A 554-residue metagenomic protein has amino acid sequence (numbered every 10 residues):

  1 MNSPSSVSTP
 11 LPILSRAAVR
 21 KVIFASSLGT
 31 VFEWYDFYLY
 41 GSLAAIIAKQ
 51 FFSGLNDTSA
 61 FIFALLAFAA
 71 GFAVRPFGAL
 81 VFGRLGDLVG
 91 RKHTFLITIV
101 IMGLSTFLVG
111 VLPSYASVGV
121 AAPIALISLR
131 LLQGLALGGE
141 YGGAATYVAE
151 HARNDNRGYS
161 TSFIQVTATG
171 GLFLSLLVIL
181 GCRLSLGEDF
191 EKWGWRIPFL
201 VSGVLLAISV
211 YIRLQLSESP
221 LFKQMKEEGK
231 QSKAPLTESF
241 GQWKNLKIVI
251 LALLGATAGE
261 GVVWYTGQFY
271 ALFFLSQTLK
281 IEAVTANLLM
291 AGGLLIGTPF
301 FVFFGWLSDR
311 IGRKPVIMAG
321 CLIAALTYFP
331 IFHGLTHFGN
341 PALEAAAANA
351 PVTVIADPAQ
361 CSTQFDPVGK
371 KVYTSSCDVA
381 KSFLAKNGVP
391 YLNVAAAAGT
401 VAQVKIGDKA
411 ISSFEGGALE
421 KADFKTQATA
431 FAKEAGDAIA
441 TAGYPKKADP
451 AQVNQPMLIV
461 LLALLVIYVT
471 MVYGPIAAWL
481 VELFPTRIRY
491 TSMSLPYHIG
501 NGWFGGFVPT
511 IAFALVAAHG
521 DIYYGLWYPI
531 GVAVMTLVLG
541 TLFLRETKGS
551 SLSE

Functional and structural regions predicted by a protein language model:
Y40-G41, N245-G293, I331-F332, A359-V394 (+4 more regions): Extracytoplasmic gate region of multi-pass secondary transporters
A44-R75: Extracellular/periplasmic helix-loop-helix junction of adjacent transmembrane segments in MFS-like secondary
S53, V100-G119, I323-P341, E434 (+1 more regions): C-terminal ends and interior cores of transmembrane alpha-helices in multi-pass membrane transporters/permeases
L65-R84, G103-S105, A291-F304: Central cavity-lining transmembrane alpha-helices of secondary-active solute carriers, predominantly the Major
L88-V100, R310-C321: Cytoplasmic membrane-interface "Motif A"-like loop-to-helix N-cap segments of 12-TM Major Facilitator Superfamily
V118-G138, A345-A356, Q455-M471: Hydrophobic core of transmembrane alpha-helices in multi-pass small-molecule transporters, especially MFS/SLC-type
A136, G158-R183, L205, I331 (+1 more regions): Glycine-rich segments within core transmembrane alpha-helices of 12-TM secondary carriers
H333-V460: Low-complexity, proline/glycine-enriched hydrophobic segments characteristic of transmembrane helices
